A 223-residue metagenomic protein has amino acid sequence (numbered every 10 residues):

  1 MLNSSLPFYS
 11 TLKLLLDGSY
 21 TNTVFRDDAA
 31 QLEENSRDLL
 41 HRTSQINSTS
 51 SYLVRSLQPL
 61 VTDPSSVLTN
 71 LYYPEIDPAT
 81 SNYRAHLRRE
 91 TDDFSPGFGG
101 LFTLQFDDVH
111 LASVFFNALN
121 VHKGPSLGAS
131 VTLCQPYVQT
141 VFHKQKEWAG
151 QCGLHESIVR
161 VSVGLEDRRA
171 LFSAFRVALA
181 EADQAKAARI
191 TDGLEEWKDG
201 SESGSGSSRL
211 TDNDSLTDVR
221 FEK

Functional and structural regions predicted by a protein language model:
M1-L101, Q105-Q139: Active-site C-terminal subdomain of aminotransferase-like
L133-K223: PLP-dependent enzyme catalytic core of the Aspartate aminotransferase-like
